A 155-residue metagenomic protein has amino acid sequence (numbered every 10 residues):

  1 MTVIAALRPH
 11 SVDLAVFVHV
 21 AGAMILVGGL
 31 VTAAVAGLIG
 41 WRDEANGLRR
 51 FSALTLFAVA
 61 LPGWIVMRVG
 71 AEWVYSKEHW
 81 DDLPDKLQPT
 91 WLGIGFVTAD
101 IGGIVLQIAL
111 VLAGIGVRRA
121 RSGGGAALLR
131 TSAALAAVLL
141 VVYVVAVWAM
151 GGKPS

Functional and structural regions predicted by a protein language model:
T2-S155: Polytopic transmembrane helical bundles with strong interfacial aromatic enrichment
